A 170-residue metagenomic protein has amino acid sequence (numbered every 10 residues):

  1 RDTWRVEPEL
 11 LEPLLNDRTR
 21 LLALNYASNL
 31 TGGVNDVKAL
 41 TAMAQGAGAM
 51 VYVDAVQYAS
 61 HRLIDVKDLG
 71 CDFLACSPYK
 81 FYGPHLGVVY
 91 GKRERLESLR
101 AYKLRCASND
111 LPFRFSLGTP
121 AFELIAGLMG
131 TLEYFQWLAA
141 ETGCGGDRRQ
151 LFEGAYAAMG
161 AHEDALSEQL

Functional and structural regions predicted by a protein language model:
R1-L170: Pyridoxal 5′-phosphate
